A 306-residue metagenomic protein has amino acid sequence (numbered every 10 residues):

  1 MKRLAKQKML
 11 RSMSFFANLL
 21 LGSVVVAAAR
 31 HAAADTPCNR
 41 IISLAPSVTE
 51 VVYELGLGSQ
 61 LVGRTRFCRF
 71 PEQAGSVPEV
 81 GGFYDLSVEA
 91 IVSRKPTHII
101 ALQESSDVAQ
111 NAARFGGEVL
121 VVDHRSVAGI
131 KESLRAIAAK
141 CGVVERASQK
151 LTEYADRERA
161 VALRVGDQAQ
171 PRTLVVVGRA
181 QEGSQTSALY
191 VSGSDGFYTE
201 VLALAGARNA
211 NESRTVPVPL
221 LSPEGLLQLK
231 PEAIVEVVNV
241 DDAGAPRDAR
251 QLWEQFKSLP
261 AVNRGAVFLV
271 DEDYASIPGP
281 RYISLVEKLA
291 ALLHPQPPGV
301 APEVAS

Functional and structural regions predicted by a protein language model:
K2-L19: Bacterial N-terminal signal peptides that target proteins for export
D35-R40, V108-Q185, R208-V216, N263-S306: Extracytoplasmic substrate-binding proteins
N39-R94, H98-V108, A210, R247: A short, structured surface patch at a secondary-structure boundary
A45, Q103-E104, V177, R214 (+3 more regions): Short secondary-structure boundary segments
T65, S192-V218, V238, F268-L269: His/Asp/Glu-enriched short active-site or ligand-binding loop at hydrolase and phosphoryl-transfer sites
D85-E104, G117, S222-N239: Proline-aspartate-enriched helix->loop->beta-strand connector
S106-R114, A233-Q251: A ligand-binding cleft/hinge motif common to bilobed small-molecule-binding domains
